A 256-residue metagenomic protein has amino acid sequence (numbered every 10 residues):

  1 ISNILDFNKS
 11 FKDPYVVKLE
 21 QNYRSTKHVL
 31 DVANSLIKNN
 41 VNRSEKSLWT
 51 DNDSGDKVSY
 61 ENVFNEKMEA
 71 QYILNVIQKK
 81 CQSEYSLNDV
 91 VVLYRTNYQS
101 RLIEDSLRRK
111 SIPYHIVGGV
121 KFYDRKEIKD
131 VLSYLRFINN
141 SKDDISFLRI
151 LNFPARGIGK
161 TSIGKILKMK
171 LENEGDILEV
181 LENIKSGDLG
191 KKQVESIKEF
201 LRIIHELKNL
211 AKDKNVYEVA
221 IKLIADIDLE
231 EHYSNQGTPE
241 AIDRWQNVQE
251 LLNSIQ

Functional and structural regions predicted by a protein language model:
I1, D13-V16, I128, I163: ATP/adenylate-binding site constellation spanning eukaryotic-like Ser/Thr protein kinases, ABC-transporter
I1-D6, Q21-S25, L223: Conserved helicase NTPase motor core
N3-D6, E69-V76, D130, E250: Well-ordered alpha-helical segments embedded in enzymatic catalytic cores
K12-Y15, E20-P113, R136-S141, E172 (+2 more regions): Helicase P-loop NTPase motor core
L19-Y23, K121, A155-R156: Phosphate/pyrophosphate-binding and catalytic-coupling "lid/hinge/switch" segments at subdomain interfaces
L30, E127-D130: Short secondary-structure transition/capping segments
S86, S100, E104-I112, R125 (+1 more regions): Conserved helicase C-terminal RecA-like lobe
N97, V117-K126: Conserved helicase motor
